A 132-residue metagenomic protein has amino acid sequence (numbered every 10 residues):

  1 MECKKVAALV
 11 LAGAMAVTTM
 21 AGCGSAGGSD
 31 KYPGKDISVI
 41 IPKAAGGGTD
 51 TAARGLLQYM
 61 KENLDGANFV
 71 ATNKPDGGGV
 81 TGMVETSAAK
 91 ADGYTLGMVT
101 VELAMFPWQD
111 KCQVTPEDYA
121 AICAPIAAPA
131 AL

Functional and structural regions predicted by a protein language model:
M1-S38: Short, low-complexity disordered leader/linker segments with a strong preference for bacterial N-terminal type II
K5-A8, L64, A120: Intrinsically disordered, low-complexity segments enriched in glycine/proline and serine/threonine
A21, T100, P125: Conserved residues at the C-terminal ends of beta-strands
G27-D118: N-terminal (or domain-start) structured segment
P42-A44, P129-L132: A bilobed periplasmic-binding-protein/Venus flytrap-type ligand-binding module shared by bacterial periplasmic
I122-P129: Short Pro/Gly-enriched coil loops immediately N-terminal to beta-strands
